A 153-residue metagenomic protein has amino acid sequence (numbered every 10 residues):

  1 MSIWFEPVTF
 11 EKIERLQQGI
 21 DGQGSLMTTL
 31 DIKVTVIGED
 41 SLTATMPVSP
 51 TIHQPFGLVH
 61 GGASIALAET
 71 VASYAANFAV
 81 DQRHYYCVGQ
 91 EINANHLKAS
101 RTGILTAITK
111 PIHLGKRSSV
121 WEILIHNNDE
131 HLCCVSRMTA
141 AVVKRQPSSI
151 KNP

Functional and structural regions predicted by a protein language model:
M1-P153: Terminal targeting signals and extreme-terminal segments of soluble enzymes
